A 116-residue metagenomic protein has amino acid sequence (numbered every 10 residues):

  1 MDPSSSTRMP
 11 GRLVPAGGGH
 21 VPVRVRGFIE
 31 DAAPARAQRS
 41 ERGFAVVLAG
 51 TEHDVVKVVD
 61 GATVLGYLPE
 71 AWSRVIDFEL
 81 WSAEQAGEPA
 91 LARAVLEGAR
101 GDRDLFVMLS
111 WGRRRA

Functional and structural regions predicted by a protein language model:
M1-A116: Conserved active-site motif detector
